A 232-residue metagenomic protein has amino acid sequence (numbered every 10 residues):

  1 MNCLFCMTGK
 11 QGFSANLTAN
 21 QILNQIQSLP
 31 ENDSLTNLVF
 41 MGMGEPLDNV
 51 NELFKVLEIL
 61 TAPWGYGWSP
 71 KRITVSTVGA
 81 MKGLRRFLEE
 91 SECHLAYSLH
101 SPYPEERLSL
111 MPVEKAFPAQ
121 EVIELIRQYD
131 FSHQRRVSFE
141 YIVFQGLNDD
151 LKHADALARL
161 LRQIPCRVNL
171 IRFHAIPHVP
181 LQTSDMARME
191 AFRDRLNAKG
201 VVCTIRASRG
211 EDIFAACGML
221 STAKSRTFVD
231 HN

Functional and structural regions predicted by a protein language model:
M1, C93-L95, A215: Change "...and in nucleic-acid phosphodiester-cleaving endonucleases..." to "...and in nucleic-acid processing enzymes
M1-N20: Canonical Radical SAM [4Fe-4S] cluster-binding loop centered on the CxxxCxxC motif and its immediate flanking residues
L4-G9, S34, R159-L160, A223-S225: Amphipathic, soluble alpha/beta structural segments
L4-M7, N169, G218: Short, surface-exposed helix/turn micro-motifs that flank interaction/cofactor sites
K10, M43-E45, A80, E211 (+1 more regions): Gly/Ser/Thr-rich helix-start
Q21-L23, S28-N37, G42-K199, C203-T204: Conserved AdoMet/S-adenosylmethionine-binding subsite of the radical SAM
A175-V179, S208-A215: Short proline/glycine- and acidic-rich turn/helix-capping motifs at secondary-structure junctions
G210-N232: Radical SAM enzyme core and accessory elements
